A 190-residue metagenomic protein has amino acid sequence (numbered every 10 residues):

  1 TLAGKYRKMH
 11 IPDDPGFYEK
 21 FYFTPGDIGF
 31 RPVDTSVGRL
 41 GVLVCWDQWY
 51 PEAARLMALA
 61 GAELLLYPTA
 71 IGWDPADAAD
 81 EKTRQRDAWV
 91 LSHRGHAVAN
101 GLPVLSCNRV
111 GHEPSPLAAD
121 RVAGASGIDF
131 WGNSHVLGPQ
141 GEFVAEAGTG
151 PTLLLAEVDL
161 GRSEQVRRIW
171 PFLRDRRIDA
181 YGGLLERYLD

Functional and structural regions predicted by a protein language model:
T1-L2, G38, G95-H96: Basic phosphate/pyrophosphate-binding loop/patch that engages nucleotide-derived ligands
L2-G4, A145: A structural microfeature
K5-G29, V33-G38, Q48, A54-M57 (+3 more regions): Catalytic cores of transferase enzymes with a strong primary signal for eukaryotic protein kinases
R7-Y22, T152-I169: A short, polar/charged loop-to-alpha-helix boundary motif
T24, G111, S115, V158-D159 (+1 more regions): Residue-level signal for alpha-helical context at structural boundaries
P25-A60, S163-D190: Cysteine/selenocysteine-centered motifs that mediate thiol-based redox chemistry or coordinate metal-sulfur cofactors
V33-S36, P139, V158: Active-site beta-strand termini and strand-to-loop segments that position acidic
C45-L154: CN hydrolase (nitrilase-like) catalytic-core segments centered on the catalytic cysteine and neighboring Lys/Glu
